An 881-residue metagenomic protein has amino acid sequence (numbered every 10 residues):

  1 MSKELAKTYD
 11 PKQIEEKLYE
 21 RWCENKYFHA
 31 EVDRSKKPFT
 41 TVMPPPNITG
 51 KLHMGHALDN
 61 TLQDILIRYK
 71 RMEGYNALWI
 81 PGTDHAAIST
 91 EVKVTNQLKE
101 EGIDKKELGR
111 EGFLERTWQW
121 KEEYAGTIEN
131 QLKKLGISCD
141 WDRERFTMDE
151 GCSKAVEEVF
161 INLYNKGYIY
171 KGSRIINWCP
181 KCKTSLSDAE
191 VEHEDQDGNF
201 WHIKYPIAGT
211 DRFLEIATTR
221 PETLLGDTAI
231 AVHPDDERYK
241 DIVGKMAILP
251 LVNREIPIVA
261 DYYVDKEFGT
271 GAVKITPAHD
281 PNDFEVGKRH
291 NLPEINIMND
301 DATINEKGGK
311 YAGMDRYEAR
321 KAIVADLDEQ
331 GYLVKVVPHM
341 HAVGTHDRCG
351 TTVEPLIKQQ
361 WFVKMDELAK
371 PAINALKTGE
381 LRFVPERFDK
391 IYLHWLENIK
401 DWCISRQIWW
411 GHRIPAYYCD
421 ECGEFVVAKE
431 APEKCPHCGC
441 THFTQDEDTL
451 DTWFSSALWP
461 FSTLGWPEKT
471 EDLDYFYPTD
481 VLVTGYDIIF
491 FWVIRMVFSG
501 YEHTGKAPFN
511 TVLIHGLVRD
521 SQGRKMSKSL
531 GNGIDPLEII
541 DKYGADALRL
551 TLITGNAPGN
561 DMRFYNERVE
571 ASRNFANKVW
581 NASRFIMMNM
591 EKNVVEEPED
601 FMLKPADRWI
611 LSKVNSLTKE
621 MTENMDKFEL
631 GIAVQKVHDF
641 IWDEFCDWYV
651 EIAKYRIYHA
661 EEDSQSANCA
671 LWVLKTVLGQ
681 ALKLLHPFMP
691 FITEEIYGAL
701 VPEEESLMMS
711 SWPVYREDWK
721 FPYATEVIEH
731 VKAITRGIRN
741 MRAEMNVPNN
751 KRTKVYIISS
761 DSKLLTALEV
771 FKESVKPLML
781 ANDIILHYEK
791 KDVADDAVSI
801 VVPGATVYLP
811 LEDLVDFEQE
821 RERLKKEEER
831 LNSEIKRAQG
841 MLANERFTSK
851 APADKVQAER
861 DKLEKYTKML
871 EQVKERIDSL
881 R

Functional and structural regions predicted by a protein language model:
S2-D235, V259, T276-R289, P293-G308 (+10 more regions): N-terminal, positively charged nucleic-acid-binding surface of large information/translation enzymes
D84, P180, S187-E192, F443 (+3 more regions): Acidic, turn-prone loop/beta-hairpin segments
L132, N574-M587, D607-S616, Q635-I657 (+4 more regions): Core structural elements
C182, V252, C349, D420-C422 (+1 more regions): Short Cys/His-rich metal-coordination motifs, predominantly Zn2+-binding knuckles/fingers
E194, I275-A278, Y317, E354 (+6 more regions): Conserved phosphate-binding loops in nucleotide/dinucleotide-binding enzymes
Y262-V264, H290-A302, I408-G411, P415-E421 (+1 more regions): Alpha-helical recognition segments enriched in aromatics with Gly/Pro capping that present substrate-recognition
T345-C349, V518-Q522, M526-F601, V701-P702 (+4 more regions): Catalytic adenosine-cofactor/nucleotide-binding cores of aminoacyl-tRNA synthetases and other
E570, A699-R881: C-terminal low-complexity, glycine/proline- and small-hydrophobic-enriched intrinsically disordered tails that act as
